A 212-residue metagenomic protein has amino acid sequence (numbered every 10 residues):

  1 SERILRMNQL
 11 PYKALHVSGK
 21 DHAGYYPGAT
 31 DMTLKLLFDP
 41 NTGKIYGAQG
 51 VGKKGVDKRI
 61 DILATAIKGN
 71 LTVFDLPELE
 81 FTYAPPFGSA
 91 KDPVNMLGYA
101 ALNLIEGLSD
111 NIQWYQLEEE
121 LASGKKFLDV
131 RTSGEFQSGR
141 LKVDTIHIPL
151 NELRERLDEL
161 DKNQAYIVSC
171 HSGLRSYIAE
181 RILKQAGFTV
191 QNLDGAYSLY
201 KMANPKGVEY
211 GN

Functional and structural regions predicted by a protein language model:
S1-Y46, G50-V51, S89, P93-E119: Mid-to-C-terminal Rossmann-like scaffold of FAD/NAD(P)H-dependent oxidoreductases
R3-M7, A64, G134, R181: Surface-exposed charge patches
N8, L63-N70, A100, L104 (+1 more regions): Change "in soluble alpha/beta enzymes" to "in soluble alpha/beta proteins
L15-H16, F127-V130: Short, conserved beta-strand edge motifs with alternating hydrophobic and charged residues
N41, R131-S133: Anionic group-transfer/hydrolysis microenvironments
G50, K54, C170: Conserved residues at beta->alpha junctions
K53-V73: A short, polar/charged loop-to-alpha-helix boundary motif
F74-K126, S133-Y166, H171-N212: Rhodanese-like catalytic fold shared by cysteine-dependent sulfurtransferases and DSP/PTP-type phosphatases
